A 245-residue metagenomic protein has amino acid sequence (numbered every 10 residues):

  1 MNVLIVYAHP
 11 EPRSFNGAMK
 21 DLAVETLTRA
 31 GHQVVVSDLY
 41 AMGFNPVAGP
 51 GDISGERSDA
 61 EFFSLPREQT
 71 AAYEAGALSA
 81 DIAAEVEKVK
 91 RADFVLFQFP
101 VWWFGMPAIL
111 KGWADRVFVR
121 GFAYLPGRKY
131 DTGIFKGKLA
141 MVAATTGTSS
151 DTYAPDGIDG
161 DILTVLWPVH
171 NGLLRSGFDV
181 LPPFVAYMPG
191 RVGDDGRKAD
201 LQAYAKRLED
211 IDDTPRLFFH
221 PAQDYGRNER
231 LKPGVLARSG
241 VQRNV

Functional and structural regions predicted by a protein language model:
M1-F99, F104-F122, Q202-V245: N-terminal beta1-alpha1-beta2 submodule of the flavodoxin-like/Rossmannoid cofactor-binding fold
L4-V6, V35-S37, M141-A143, L181-F184: Hydrophobic/aromatic beta-strand patches that form the interior of the parallel beta-sheet core in alpha/beta enzyme
P46-G51, Y153-P155, D195-G196: Short aromatic-enriched loop/helix-cap "lid" or pocket-rim segments at secondary-structure transitions that line
P100-V101, T145-G147, A186: Histidine- and/or cysteine-centered catalytic micro-motif in compact active-site loops
F104-M106, S149-T152, V192: Short, well-ordered, mixed-charge alpha-helical segments that flank or form enzyme active sites
Y124-R175: Short, glycine-/small-residue-rich phosphate/pyrophosphate-handling segment
A143, V185-G193, R207-L208, N228-G234: A general structural signal for short secondary-structure boundary/capping elements
G157-K198, Q202: Active-site oxyanion/phosphate-handling segment shared across diverse enzymes
